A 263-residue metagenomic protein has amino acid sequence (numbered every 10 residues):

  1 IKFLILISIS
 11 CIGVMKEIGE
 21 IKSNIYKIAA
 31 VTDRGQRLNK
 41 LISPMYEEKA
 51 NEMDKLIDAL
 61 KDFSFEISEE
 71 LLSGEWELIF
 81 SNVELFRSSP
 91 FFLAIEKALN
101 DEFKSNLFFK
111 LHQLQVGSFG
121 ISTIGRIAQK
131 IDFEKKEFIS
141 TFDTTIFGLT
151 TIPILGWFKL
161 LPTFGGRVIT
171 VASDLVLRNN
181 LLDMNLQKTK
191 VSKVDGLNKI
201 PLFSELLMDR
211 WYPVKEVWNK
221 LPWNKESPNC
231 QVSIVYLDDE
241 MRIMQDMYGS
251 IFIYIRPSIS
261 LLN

Functional and structural regions predicted by a protein language model:
I1-E20: N-terminal chloroplast transit peptides
I18-N263: Soluble ligand-binding/transfer domains with enclosed cavities or grooves
